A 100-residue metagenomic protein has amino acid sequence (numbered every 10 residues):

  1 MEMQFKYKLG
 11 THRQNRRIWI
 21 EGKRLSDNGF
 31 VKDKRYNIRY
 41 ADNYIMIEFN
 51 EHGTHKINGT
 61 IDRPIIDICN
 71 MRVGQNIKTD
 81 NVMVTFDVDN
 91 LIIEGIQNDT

Functional and structural regions predicted by a protein language model:
M1, I92, N98-T100: Intrinsically disordered, low-complexity and often Lys/Arg-enriched segments
M1-N15: Transition segment at domain starts
R13-K32, K56-T79: Short beta-strand-centered segments at strand-helix junctions
R17-I18, I45-E48, I66, N90-I96: Generic recognition of long tandem-repeat/solenoid scaffolds
R24-S26, Y44, G53, N90 (+1 more regions): Residues that cap or initiate secondary-structure elements
F30-M46, Q75-I93: A short beta-strand-loop micro-motif that forms or neighbors metal/cofactor- and ligand-binding patches at active-site
F49-G59, T100: Short, compositionally biased
